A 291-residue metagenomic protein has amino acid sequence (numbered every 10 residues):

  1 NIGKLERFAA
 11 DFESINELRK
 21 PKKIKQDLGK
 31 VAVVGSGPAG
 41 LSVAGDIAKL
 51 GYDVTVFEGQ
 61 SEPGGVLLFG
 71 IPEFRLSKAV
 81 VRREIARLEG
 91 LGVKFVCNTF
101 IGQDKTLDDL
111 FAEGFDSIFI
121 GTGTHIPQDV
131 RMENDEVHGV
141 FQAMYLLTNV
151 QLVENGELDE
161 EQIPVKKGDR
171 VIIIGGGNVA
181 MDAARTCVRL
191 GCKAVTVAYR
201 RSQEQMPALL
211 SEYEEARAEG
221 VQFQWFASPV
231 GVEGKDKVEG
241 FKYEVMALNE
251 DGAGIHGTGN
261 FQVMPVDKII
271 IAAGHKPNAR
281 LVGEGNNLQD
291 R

Functional and structural regions predicted by a protein language model:
N1-K22, S61, E133-L147, L288-Q289: Non-heme iron-sulfur electron-transfer modules
D11-V31, V150-K167: A short, basic/flexible loop-to-alpha-helix module at the beginning of a structural domain
K25-A39, K167-G177: Beta1/beta-strand and adjacent pyrophosphate-binding region of the FAD-binding site in flavoprotein oxidoreductases
K30-T55, A180-V188: N-terminal Rossmann-like FAD-binding beta1-loop-alpha1 element of flavoenzymes
S36, G59, T122, G176 (+1 more regions): Cofactor-binding loop segments of dinucleotide-utilizing enzymes, especially the Rossmann-like FAD- and NAD(P)+-binding
A39, E62, H125, V179 (+1 more regions): Conserved Rossmann-like nucleotide-cofactor binding loop
Y52-L68, V195-E204: Glycine-rich FAD pyrophosphate-binding loop
A79-D129, Y145, Q151-E161, K166-K167 (+1 more regions): A Rossmann-like FAD-binding core segment of flavoenzymes
